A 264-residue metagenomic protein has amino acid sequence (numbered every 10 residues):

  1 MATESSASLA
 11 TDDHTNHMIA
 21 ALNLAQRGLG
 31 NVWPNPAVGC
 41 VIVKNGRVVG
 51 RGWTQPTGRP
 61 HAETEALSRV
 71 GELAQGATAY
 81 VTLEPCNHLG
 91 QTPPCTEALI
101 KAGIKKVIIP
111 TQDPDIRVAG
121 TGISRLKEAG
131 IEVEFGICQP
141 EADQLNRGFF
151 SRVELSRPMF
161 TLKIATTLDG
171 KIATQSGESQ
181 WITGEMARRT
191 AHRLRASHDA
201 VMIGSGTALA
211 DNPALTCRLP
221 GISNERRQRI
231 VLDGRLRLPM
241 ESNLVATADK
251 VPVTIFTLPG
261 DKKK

Functional and structural regions predicted by a protein language model:
M1-A20, S124-E141: Short, compositionally biased leader-like segments
D13-W33, R152: Short, basic/aromatic recognition patches
I19, N23-Q26, G50, H61-T64 (+5 more regions): A broad detector of short, well-ordered amphipathic alpha-helices that serve as recognition/interaction surfaces
P34-A37, M159-F160: Short, small/polar residue-rich loop motifs at catalytic or cofactor-binding pockets
A37-G46, I164-A165: Short beta-strand scaffold segments in enzyme catalytic cores
I42-E141, Q228, T254, L258-P259: Zn2+-dependent cytidine deaminase-like catalytic core
P114-D115, Q144-V153, Q180: Histidine/acidic-residue-rich, glycine-tolerant segments that coordinate divalent metal ions
S151, L155, T161-L168, I172-K264: Active-site ligand-binding patch in enzyme domains
